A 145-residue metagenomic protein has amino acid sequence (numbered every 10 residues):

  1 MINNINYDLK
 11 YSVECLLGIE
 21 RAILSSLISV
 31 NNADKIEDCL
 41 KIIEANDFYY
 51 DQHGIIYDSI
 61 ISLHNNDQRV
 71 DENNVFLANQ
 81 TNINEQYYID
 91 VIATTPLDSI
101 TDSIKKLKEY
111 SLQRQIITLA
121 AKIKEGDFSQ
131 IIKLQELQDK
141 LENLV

Functional and structural regions predicted by a protein language model:
M1-L112: Noncatalytic partner-interaction/assembly domains of nucleic-acid and motor enzyme complexes, especially the accessory
A93-V145: Interdomain "pre-motor" coupling segment immediately N-terminal to P-loop NTPase/helicase cores
